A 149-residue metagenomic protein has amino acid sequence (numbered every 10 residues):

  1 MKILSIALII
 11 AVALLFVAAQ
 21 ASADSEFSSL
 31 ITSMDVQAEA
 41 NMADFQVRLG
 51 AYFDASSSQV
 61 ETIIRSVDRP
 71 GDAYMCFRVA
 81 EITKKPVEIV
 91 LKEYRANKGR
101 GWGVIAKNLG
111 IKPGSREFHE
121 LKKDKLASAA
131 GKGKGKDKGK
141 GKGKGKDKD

Functional and structural regions predicted by a protein language model:
M1-A7: Positively charged n-region of N-terminal signal peptides that target proteins for export
A7-V17: Bacterial N-terminal signal peptides
A21-D149: General marker for long, soluble alpha-helical cores
